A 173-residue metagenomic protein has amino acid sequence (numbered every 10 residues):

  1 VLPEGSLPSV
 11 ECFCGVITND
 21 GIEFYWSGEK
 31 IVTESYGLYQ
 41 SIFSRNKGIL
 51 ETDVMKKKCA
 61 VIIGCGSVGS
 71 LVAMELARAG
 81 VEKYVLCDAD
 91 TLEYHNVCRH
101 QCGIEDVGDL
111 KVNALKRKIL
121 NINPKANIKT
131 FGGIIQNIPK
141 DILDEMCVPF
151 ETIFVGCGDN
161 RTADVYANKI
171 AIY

Functional and structural regions predicted by a protein language model:
V1-K58: Glycine/serine-rich phosphate-binding loop and adjoining beta1-alpha1 elements at the start of nucleotide-handling
L50-E93: Glycine-rich adenosine-cofactor-binding loop
A89-K125: Glycine-rich phosphate-binding loop and adjoining beta1-alpha1-beta2 segment of Rossmann-like nucleotide-binding folds
I128-T130: Hydrophobic/aromatic anchor residues within beta-strands of the central parallel beta-sheet of Rossmann-like
G132-Q136: Conserved acidic residues
P139-P149: Short amphipathic alpha-helix with an adjacent loop that forms part of the alpha/beta core around
I142, V165-I170: A short acidic, amphipathic alpha-helical/loop segment
F154-C157: Short, well-ordered coil/turn residues at beta-beta hairpins and beta-strand->alpha-helix junctions within
